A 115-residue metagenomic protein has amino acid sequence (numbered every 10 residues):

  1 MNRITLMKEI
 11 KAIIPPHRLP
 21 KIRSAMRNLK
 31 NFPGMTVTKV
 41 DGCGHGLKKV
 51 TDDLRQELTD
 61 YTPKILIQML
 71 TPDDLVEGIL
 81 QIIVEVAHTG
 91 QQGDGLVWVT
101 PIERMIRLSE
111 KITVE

Functional and structural regions predicted by a protein language model:
M1-E115: Positively charged, small/polar-rich N-terminal and surface patches that mediate targeting and assembly and bind
